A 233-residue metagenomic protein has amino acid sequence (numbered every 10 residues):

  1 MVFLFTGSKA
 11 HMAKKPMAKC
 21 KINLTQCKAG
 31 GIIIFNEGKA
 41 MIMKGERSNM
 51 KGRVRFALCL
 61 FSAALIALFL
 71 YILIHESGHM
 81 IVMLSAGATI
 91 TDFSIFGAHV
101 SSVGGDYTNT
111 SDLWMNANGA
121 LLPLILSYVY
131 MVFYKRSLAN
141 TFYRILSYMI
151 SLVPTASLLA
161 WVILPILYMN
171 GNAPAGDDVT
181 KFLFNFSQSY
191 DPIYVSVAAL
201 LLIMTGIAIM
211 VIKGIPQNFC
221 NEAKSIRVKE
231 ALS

Functional and structural regions predicted by a protein language model:
K14-K15, K19-I22, K39: Polybasic, lysine-rich low-complexity intrinsically disordered segments
K21, T25, I32-I34: Short, positively charged and aromatic/hydrophobic N-terminal segments
M41-R53: Short, Lys/Arg-rich, polar N-terminal cytosolic tail immediately upstream of the first transmembrane signal-anchor
R55-Y71: Short pre-active-site segment immediately N-terminal to the catalytic Zn-binding motif
I66-D112: Small-residue-rich helix-interface/hinge motifs
F93, S101-N218: Metalloprotease/metallohydrolase-associated module, dominated by Zn2+-dependent proteases
F219-L232: Short, highly charged, low-complexity non-transmembrane loops/tails of multi-pass membrane proteins
